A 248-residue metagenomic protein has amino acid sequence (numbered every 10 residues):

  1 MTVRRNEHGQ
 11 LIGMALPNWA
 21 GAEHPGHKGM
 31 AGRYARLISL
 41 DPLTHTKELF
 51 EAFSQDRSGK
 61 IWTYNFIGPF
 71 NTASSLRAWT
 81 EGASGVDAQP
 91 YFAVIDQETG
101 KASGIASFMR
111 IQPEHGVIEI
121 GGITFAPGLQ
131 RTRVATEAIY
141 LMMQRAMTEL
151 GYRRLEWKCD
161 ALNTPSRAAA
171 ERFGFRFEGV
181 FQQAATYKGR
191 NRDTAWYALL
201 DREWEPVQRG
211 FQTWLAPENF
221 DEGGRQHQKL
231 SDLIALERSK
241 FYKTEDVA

Functional and structural regions predicted by a protein language model:
M1-T132, R145, E149, R190-A195 (+2 more regions): GNAT-family acyltransferases
A135-T136: Glycine-rich acyl-CoA binding loop
M142: Flexible ATP-lid and adjacent glycine-rich G1/G2 motifs of the Bergerat
T148-K158: Conserved GNAT acetyl-CoA-binding A-motif
W157-S166: Conserved beta-strand-loop-alpha-helix junction that forms the acyl-donor binding cleft
A169-A170, Y197: Conserved active-site tyrosine of GNAT-family acetyltransferases
R176-R190: Conserved catalytic-core motifs of GNAT/GCN5-like acyltransferases
